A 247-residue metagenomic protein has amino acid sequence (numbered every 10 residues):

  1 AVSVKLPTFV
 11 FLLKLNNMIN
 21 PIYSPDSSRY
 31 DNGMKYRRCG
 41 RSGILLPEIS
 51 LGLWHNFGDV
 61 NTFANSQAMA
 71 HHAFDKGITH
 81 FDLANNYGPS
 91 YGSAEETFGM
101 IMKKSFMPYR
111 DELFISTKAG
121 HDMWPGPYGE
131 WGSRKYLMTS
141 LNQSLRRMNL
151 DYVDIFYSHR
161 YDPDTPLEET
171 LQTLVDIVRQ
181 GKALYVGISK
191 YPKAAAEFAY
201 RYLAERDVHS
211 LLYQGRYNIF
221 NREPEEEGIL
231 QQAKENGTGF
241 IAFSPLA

Functional and structural regions predicted by a protein language model:
K14-L113: N-terminal binding-site loop/beta-alpha segment at the start of enzyme catalytic domains that lines or forms
N17-G33, Y161-A247: Beta/alpha (TIM)-barrel catalytic core signal, keyed to glycine-rich beta->alpha loops juxtaposed to Asp/Glu that bind
Y36, A70, E95, G99-M102 (+4 more regions): Generic structural signal for well-ordered alpha-helices, preferentially at hydrophobic/aromatic core positions
C39, L51, S66, F81 (+9 more regions): Conserved, mostly hydrophobic/aromatic
R41-G58, S116-G129, Y152, Y157: N-terminal small/glycine-rich loop or linker at the start of catalytic domains across soluble metabolic enzymes
I44-I49, G77-T79, M107-L113, L150-D154 (+4 more regions): Short, well-ordered coil/turn segments that N-cap beta-strands
N61-A73, G132-M148, A196-Y200: Short, acidic/polar
N61-N65, S93, T97, Y128-Y136 (+1 more regions): Alpha-helix N-cap and loop-to-helix initiation/capping positions
